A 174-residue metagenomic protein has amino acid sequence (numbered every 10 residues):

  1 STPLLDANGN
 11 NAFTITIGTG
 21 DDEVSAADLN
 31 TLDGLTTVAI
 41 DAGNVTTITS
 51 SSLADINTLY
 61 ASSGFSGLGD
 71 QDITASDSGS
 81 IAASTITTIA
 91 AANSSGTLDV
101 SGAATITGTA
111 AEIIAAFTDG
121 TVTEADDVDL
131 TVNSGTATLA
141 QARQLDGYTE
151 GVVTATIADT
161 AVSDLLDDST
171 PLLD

Functional and structural regions predicted by a protein language model:
S1-D174: General marker for long, soluble alpha-helical cores
